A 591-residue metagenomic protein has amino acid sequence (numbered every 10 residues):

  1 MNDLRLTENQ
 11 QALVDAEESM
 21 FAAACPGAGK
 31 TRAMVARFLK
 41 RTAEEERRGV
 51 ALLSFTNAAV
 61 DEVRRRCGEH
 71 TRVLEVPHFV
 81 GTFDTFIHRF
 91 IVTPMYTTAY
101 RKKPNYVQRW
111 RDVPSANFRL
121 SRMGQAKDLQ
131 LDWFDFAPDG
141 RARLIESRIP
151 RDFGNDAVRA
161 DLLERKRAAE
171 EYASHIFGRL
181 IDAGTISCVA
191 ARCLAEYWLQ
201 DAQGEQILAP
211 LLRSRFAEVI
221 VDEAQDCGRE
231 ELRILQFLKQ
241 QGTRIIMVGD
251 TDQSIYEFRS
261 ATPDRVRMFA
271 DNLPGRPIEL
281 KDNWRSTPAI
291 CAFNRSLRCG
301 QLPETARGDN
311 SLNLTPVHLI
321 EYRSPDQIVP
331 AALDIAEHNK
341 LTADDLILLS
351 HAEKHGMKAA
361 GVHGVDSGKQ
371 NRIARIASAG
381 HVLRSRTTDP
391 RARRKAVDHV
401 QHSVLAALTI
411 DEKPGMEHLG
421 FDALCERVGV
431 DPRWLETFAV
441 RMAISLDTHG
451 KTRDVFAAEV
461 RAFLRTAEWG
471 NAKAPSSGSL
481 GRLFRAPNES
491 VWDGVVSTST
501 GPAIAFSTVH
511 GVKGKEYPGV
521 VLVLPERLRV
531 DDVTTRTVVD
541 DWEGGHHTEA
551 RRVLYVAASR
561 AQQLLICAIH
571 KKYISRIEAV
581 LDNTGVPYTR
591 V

Functional and structural regions predicted by a protein language model:
M1-V591: The feature marks helicase ATPase cores and/or their adjacent C-terminal helical subdomains in SF1/SF2/AAA+ helicases
